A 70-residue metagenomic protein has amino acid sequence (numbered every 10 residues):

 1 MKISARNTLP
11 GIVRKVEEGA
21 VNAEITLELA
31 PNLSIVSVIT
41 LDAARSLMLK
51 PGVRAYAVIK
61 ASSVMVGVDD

Functional and structural regions predicted by a protein language model:
M1-D70: Non-catalytic connector elements of ABC transporters
